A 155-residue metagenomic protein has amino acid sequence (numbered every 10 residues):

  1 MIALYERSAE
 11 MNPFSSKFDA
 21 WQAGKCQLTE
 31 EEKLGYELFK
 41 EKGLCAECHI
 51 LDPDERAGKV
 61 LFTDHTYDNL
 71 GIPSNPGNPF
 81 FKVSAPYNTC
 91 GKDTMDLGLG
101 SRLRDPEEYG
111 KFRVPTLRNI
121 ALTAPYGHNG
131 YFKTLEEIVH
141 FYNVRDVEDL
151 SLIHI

Functional and structural regions predicted by a protein language model:
M1-A9, G43, V114: Small-side-chain structural scaffolding
A3-A23: A short mid-domain helix/strand-loop element embedded in enzyme catalytic domains that forms or borders the active-site
K17-S151: Short glycine/threonine-rich turn/loop motifs
I153-I155: Conserved small/polar residues in nucleotide/adenosyl-binding loops
